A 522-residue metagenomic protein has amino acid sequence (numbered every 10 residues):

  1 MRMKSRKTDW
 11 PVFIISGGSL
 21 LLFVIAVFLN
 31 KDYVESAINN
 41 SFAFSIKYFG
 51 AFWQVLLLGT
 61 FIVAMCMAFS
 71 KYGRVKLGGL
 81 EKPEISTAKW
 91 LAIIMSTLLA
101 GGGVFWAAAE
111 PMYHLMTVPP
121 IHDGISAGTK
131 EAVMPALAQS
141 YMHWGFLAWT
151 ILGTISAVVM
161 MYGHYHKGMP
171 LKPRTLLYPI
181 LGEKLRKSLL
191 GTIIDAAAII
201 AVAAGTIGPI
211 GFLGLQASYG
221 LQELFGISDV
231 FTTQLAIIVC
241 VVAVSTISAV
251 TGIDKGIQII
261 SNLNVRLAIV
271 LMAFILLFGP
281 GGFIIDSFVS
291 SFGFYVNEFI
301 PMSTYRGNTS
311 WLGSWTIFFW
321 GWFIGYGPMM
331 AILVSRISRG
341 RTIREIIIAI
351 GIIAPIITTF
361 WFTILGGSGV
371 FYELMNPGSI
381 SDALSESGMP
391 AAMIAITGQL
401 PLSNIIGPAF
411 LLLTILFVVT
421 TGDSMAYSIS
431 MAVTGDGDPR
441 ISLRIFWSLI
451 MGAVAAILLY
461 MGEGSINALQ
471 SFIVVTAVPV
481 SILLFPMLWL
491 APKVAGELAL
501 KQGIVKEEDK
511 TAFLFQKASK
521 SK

Functional and structural regions predicted by a protein language model:
M1-A132, V250, A273, L277 (+3 more regions): N-terminal alpha-helical transmembrane segments of multi-pass membrane transport and channel/translocase proteins
M1-R6, N30-S45, A64-E84, A136-W144 (+6 more regions): Membrane-water interface regions at transmembrane-helix termini and the short interhelical loops of multi-pass membrane
R2-M3, S36-F42, F69-A88, M112-A138 (+5 more regions): Flexible loop linkers connecting adjacent transmembrane helices in multi-pass alpha-helical membrane transporters
K4-K7, P11-F28, F61-A64, A100-G103 (+7 more regions): Helix-loop-helix module between adjacent transmembrane segments
P11-G17, F44-T60, L91, M134-Y165 (+2 more regions): Extracellular loop-to-transmembrane helix junctions
S19, F52-A68, A268-G279, I357-G367 (+3 more regions): Hydrophobic alpha-helical segments of multi-pass membrane transport proteins
A51, I125-A136, L185-A196, V230-L235 (+2 more regions): Membrane-interface alpha-helices at helix entry/exit sites of multi-pass transporters
L185-S188, I193, A198-R341, I348 (+1 more regions): Membrane-embedded translocation segments of transport machinery
